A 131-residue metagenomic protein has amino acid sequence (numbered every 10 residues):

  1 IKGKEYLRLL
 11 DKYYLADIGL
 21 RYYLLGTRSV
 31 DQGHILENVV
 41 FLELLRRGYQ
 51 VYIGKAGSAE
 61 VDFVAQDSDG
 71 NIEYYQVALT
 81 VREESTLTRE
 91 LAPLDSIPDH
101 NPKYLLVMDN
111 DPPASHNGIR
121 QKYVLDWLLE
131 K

Functional and structural regions predicted by a protein language model:
I1-N71: Accessory nucleic acid-recognition modules appended to NTPase machines
Q50, P102, G118-R120: Conserved beta-strand segments of alpha/beta enzyme cores
V61, E83-T86, D111-H116: Short active-site-adjacent structural elements
N71-E73, P102: Structural motif
E73-R82, E90: Active-site ExK catalytic segment of metal-dependent nucleases
A92-N101: Arginine/glycine-rich "motif VI" loop of SF2 helicases in the C-terminal RecA-like domain
N101-M108: Short, hydrophobic beta-strand segments that form beta-sheet elements in well-ordered domains
N110-K131: Domain-level recognition of nuclease-like catalytic cores that cleave nucleotide substrates
